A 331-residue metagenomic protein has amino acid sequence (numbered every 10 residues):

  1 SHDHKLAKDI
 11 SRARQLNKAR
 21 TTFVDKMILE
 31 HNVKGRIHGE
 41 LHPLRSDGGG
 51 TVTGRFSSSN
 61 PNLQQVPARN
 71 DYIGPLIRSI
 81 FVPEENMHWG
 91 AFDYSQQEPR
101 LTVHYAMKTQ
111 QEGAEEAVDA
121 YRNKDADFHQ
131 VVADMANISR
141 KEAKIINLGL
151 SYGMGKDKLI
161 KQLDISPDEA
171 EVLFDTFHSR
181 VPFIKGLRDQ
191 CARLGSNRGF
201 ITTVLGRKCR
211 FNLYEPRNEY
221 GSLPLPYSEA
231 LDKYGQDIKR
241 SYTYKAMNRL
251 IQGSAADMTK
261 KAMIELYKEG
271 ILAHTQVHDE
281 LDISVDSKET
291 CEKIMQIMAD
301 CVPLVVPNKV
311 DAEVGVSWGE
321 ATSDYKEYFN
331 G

Functional and structural regions predicted by a protein language model:
S1-G331: Conserved catalytic core of nucleotide polymerization and phosphodiester-bond processing enzymes
